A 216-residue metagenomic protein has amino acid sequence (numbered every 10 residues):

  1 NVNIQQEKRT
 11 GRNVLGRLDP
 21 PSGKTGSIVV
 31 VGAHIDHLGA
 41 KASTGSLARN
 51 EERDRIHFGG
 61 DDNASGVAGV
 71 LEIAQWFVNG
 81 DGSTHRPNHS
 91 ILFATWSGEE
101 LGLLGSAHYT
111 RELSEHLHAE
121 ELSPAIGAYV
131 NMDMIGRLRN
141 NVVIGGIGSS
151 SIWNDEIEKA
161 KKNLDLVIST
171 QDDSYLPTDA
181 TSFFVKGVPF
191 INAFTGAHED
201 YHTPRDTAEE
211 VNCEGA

Functional and structural regions predicted by a protein language model:
N1, W96-H198, E209-C213: Metal-dependent peptidase/peptidase-like ectodomains
N1-G59, E72-Q75, N79, S83: Soluble metallo-hydrolase cores and metallopeptidase-like ectodomains found primarily in the secretory/periplasmic
E7-T10, P21-T25, H85-H89, G102 (+2 more regions): Extracellular/periplasmic catalytic domains that process cell-envelope and extracellular macromolecules
G26-V29, A40-L47, L103-A107, N140-V142 (+1 more regions): Short, solvent-exposed loop/turn and secondary-structure capping segments
R55-A68, G98, T178: Gly/Ser-rich catalytic serine loop of serine hydrolases
A64-E72, L104, H108: Short amphipathic alpha-helical face segments that pack within enzyme cores and frequently flank/anchor catalytic
A68, Q75, E199-A216: His/Asp/Glu-rich mid-to-C-terminal helical/loop segments that flank catalytic regions of hydrolases
E72-L104, Y129-M132: Short helix-loop-beta-strand segments that form the rim/entrance of peptidase-like active sites
